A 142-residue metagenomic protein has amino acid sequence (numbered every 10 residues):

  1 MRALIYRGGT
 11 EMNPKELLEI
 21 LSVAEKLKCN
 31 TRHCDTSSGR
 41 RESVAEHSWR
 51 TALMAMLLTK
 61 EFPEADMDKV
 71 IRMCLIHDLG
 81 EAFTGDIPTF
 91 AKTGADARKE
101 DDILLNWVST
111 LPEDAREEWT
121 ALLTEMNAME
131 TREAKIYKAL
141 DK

Functional and structural regions predicted by a protein language model:
R2-K142: Alpha-helical, largely C-terminal catalytic domains that coordinate divalent metal ions via clustered Asp/Glu/His
